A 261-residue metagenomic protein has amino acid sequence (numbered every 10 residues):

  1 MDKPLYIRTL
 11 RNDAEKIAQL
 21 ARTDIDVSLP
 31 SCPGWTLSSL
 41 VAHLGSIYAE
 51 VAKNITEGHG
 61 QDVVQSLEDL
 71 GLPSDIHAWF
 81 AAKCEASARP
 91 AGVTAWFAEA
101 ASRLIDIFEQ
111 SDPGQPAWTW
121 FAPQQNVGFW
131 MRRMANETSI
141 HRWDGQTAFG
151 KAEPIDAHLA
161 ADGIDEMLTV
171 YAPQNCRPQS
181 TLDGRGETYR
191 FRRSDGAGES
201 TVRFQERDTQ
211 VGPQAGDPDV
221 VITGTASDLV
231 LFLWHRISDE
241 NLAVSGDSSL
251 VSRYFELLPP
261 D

Functional and structural regions predicted by a protein language model:
M1-T36: Non-cleavable N-terminal signal-anchor transmembrane helices
Y6-D13, V93-A100, W130, M134-E137 (+2 more regions): Amphipathic alpha-helix face/heptad-repeat signature
D13-K16, I47, A100-R103, I107-Q110 (+2 more regions): Amphipathic, well-ordered alpha-helical segments in soluble domains
D26-L70, T119-R177, L229: Short, contiguous alpha-helical
A49-Q115, E153-A160: Short, helix-capping/interhelical loops that line the mouth of catalytic, cofactor-, or ligand-binding pockets
I164-V202: A glycine-rich beta-turn/hairpin centered on an aromatic-Pro dipeptide
R192-V221, T225: Acidic/His-leaning functional-site neighborhoods
A215-D261: C-terminal interaction segments
